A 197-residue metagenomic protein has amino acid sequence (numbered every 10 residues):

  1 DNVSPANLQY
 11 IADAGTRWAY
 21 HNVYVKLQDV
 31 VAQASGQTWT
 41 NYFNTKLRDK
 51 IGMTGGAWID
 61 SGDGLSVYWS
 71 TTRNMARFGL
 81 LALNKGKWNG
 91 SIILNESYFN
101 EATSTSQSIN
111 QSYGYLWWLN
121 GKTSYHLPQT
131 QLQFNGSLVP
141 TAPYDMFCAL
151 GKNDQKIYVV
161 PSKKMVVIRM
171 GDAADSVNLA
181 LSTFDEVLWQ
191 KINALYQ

Functional and structural regions predicted by a protein language model:
D1-W69: Catalytic-site signature segments of enzymes, centered on catalytic residues
V3-P5, A102, I192: A generic structural signal for nonpolar/aromatic side chains embedded in well-ordered alpha-helices
V23, W39, F43, T71-M75 (+3 more regions): Stable alpha-helical elements in mature extracytoplasmic
Q28-Q33, R77-N84, R169: Short glycine/serine- and small hydrophobic-enriched flexible loop segments
G52-P161, A174-L179: Penicillin-binding protein/beta-lactamase superfamily catalytic region
L179-Q197: Short, gly/Ser/Thr-rich active-site loops of penicillin-recognizing serine hydrolases
